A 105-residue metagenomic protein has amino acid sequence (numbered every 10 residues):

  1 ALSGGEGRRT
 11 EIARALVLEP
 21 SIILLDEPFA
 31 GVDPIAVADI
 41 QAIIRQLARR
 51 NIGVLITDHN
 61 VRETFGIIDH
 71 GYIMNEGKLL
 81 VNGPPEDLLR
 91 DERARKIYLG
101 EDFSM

Functional and structural regions predicted by a protein language model:
A1-L2, E6: Conserved ABC ATPase signature
I12: Hydrophobic anchor residue at the start of the ABC signature
E19: Conserved catalytic motifs of ABC-family nucleotide-binding domains
I23-E27: Catalytic Walker B motif of ABC-type/P-loop ATPase nucleotide-binding domains
A38-R50: Helical segment within the ABC ATPase nucleotide-binding domain
T64-G66: A short, surface-exposed alpha-helical micro-motif characterized by mixed small hydrophobic and charged/polar residues
